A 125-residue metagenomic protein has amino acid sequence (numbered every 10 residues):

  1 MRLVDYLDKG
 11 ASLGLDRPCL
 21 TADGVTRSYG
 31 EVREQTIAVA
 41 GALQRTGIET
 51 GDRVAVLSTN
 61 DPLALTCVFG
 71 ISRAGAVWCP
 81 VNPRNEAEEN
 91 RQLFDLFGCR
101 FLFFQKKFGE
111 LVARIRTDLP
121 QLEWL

Functional and structural regions predicted by a protein language model:
M1, G30-E34, R84, F103-K106: Conserved phosphate-coordination/catalytic loops
M1-P18: A short N-terminal helical cap/helix-turn-helix that marks the beginning of AMP-binding/adenylate-forming
D5, E34, A38-G41, R73 (+1 more regions): Generic recognition of well-ordered alpha-helical segments within structured catalytic/regulatory domains
L7, C67, V112: Aromatic/hydrophobic pocket-lining residues that form π-stacking "cages" and hydrophobic walls in ligand
D16-D61, L65-F69, E86-R91: Conserved AMP-binding/adenylate-forming core of the ANL superfamily
R45-T46, R73-L125: Structural core segment of the AMP-binding/adenylate-forming
